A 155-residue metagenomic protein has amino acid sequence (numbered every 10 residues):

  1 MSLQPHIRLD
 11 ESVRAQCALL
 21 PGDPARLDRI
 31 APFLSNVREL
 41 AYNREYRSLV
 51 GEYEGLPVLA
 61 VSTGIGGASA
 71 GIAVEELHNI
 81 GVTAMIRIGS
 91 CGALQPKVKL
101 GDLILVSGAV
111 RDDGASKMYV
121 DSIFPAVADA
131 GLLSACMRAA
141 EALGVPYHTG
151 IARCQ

Functional and structural regions predicted by a protein language model:
M1-S134: Metabolite-binding pocket within alpha/beta catalytic cores that recognizes anionic/polar moieties
A126-Q155: Active-site rim beta-loop-alpha module in soluble metabolic enzymes
